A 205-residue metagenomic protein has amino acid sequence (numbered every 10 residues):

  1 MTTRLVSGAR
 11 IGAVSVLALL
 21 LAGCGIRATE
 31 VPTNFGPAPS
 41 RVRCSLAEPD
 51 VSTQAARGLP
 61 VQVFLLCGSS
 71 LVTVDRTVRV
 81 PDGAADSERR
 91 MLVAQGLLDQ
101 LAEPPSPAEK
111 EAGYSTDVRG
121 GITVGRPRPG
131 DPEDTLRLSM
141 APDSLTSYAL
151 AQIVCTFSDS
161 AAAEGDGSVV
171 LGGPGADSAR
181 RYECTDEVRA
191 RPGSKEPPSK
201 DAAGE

Functional and structural regions predicted by a protein language model:
M1-E205: Bimodal "functional hotspot" detector
